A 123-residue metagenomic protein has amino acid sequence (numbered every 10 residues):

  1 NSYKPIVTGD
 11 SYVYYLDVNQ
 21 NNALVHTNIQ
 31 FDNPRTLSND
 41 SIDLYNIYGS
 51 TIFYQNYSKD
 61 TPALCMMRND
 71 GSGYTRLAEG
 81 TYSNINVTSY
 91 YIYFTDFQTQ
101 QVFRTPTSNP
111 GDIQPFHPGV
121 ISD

Functional and structural regions predicted by a protein language model:
N1, D32-S38, G73-A78, G111-H117: A short beta-strand motif characteristic of beta-propeller blades
S2-G9, D40-G49, G80-S89, G119-D123: Repeated scaffold domains used in trafficking and secretory/extracellular systems, primarily beta-propellers
Y14-L16, I52-Q55, Y93-D96: Residue position within the beta-strands of beta-propeller blades
N19-H26, K59-M66, Q98-T105: Structural motif
N22, N33, T61, G73 (+3 more regions): Flexible, glycine-rich phosphate/dinucleotide-binding loops and adjacent beta-alpha linkers at cofactor/substrate
N28-D32, R68-S72, P106-P110: Short loop/turn segments that connect beta-strands within beta-propeller blades
Y93-D123: Blade-level signature of beta-propeller repeat domains, shared across WD40, Kelch, NHL, RCC1 and BNR/Asp-box propellers
